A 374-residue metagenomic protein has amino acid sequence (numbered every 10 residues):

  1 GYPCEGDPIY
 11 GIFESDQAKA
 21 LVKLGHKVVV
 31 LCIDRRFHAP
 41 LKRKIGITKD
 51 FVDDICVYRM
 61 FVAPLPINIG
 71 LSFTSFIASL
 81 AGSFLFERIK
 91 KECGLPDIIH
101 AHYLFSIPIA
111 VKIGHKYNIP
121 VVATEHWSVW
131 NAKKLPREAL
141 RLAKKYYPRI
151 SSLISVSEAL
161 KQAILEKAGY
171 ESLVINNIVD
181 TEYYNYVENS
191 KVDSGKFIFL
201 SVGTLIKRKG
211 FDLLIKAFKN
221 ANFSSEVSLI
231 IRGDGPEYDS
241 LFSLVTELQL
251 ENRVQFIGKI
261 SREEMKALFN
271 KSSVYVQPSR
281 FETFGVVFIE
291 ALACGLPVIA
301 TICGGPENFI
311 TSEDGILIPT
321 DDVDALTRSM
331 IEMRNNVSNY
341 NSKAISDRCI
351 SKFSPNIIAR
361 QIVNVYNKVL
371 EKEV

Functional and structural regions predicted by a protein language model:
G1-D53, N356, N367, E373-V374: N-terminal subdomain of nucleotide-sugar transferases
K133, V179-G195: Acidic anion/phosphate-binding donor-loop and adjacent secondary structure in glycosyltransferase catalytic cores
A159, I178: Carbohydrate-associated surface elements
V192-K209, I215-F218, I230: Conserved donor-binding/catalytic core segment of Leloir-type glycosyltransferases
K259-I260, A267-S272: Short alpha-helical donor nucleotide-sugar binding micro-motif in glycosyltransferases
R280: Aromatic "clamp/platform" in nucleotide-sugar-dependent glycosyltransferases that forms part of the donor/acceptor
P297-A300: Short hydrophobic beta-strand element within catalytic cores of glycosyltransferases and related nucleotide-activated
S312, I316-V323, E332-S338: Conserved acidic donor-binding segment of nucleotide-sugar-dependent glycosyltransferases
